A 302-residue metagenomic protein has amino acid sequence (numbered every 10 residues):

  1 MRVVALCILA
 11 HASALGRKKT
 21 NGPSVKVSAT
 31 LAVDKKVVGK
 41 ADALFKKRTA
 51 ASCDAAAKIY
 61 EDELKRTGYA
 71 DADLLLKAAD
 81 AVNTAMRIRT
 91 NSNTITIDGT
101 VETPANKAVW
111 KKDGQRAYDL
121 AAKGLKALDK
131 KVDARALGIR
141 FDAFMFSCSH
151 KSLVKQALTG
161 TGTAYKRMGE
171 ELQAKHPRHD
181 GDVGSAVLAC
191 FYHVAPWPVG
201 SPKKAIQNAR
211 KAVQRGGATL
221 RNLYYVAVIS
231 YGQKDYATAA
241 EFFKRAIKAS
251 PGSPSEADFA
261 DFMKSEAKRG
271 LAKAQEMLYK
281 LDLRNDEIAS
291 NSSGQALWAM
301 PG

Functional and structural regions predicted by a protein language model:
M1-G16: Universal eukaryotic N-terminal targeting presequences
G22-A55, Y69-D73, K77-K130, A134-E171 (+4 more regions): Short coil/linker segments at helix-helix boundaries
K175-P177: Mid-length scaffold segments of soluble, non-membrane domains
Y236-A240: Short amphipathic alpha-helical heptad-repeat segments
M300-G302: Short, solvent-exposed mixed-charge patches
